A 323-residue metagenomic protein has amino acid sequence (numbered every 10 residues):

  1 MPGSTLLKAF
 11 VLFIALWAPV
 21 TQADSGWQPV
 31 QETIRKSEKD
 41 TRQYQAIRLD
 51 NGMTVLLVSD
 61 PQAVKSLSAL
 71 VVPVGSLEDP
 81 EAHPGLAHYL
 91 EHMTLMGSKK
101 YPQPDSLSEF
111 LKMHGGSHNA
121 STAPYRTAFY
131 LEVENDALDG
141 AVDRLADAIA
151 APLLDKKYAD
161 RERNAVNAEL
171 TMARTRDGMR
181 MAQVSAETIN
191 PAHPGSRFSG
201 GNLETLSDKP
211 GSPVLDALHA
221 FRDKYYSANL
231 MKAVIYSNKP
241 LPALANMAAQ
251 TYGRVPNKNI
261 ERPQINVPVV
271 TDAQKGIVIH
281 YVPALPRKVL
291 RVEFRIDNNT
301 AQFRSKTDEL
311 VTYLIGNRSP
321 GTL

Functional and structural regions predicted by a protein language model:
M1-F10: Bacterial N-terminal signal peptides that target proteins for export
A18-V20: N-terminal signal peptide c-region/cleavage motif recognized by signal peptidases
G26-Q28, G195, K232-K288, I296-N298: An aromatic/glycine/proline-enriched structural segment found at the starts of mature extracellular/organellar domains
G26-W27, Q31-T33, V72, S98-K99 (+8 more regions): Acidic/histidine-enriched segments that form metal/cofactor-coordinating and catalytic pocket/exosite environments
S37-A69: Mature N-terminal segment immediately following signal peptide/propeptide cleavage in secreted/periplasmic
I47-L49, Q62-A63, A120-P124, R197-F198 (+2 more regions): Short, flexible turn/loop "capping" segments at secondary-structure junctions
G52, P61-F110, V292, A301-I315: Active/ligand-binding-proximal structured segments within catalytic/core domains that scaffold catalytic residues
D60-Q62, P73-G75, S98-K99, E134-D136 (+4 more regions): Solvent-exposed coil/turn segments that connect beta secondary-structure elements in extracytoplasmic/periplasmic
